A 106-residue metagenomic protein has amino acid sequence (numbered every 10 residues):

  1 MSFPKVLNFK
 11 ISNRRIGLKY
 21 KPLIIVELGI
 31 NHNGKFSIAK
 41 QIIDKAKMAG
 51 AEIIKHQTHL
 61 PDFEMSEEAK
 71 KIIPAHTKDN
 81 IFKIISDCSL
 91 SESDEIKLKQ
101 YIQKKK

Functional and structural regions predicted by a protein language model:
M1-V26: N-terminal amphipathic alpha-helix/helix-capping segment at the start of soluble metabolic enzymes
L7, F36, F63-A69, E92-E95: Active-site-adjacent beta->alpha loops and helix N-cap segments on the catalytic face of soluble alpha/beta enzymes
P22-I25, H76-I81, Q103: Structural/interface elements that position substrates and couple domains in central-metabolism enzymes
E27, A46: Conserved, mostly hydrophobic/aromatic
N31-S37: Active-site glycine- and acidic-residue-rich loops that bind and position anionic ligands or nucleotide-like cofactors
A49, S93-K106: A structural motif corresponding to the C-terminal end of an alpha-helix and its immediate exit/capping segment
E52-S89: Glycine-rich, proline-tolerant flexible connector loops at the mouths of alpha/beta enzymes
